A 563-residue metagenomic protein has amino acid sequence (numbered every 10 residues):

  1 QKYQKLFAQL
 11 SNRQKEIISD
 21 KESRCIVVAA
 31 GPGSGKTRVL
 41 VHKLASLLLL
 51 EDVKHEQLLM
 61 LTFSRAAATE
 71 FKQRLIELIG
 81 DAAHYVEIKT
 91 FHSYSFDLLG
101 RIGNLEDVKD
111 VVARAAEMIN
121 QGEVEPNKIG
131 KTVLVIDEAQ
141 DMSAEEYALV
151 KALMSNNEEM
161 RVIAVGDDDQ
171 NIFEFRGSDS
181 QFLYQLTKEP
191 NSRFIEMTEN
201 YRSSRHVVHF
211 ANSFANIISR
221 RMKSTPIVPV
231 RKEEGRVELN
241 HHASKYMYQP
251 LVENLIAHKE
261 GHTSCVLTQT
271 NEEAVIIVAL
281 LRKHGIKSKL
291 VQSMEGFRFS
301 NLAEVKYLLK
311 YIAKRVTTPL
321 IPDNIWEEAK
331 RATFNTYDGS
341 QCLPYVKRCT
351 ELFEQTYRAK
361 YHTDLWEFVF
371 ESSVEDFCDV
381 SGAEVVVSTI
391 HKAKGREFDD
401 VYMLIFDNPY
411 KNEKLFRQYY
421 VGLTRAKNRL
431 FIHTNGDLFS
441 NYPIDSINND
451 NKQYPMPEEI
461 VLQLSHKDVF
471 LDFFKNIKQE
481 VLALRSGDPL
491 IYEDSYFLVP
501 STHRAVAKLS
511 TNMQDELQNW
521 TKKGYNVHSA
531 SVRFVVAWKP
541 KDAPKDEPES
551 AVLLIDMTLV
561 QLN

Functional and structural regions predicted by a protein language model:
Q1-N104: P-loop NTPase Walker
K2, A148-H241: Conserved RecA-like helicase ATPase core segment that couples NTP binding/hydrolysis to strand translocation
L6-S11, K15-S19, R24-P32, S192-E199 (+1 more regions): Inter-lobe coupling/hinge region of RecA-like P-loop helicase motors
S23, I88-V133, M142-N157, W366-I390: Conserved helicase/translocase P-loop NTPase motor core
R65, R205, C265-Q418, L423-F431 (+2 more regions): Core RecA-like ATPase module of SF1/SF2 helicases and allied nucleic-acid translocases
I136-A139, G166: Hydrophobic residues in beta-strands of the RecA-like P-loop NTPase core, especially within AAA+ ATPase
D141-A144, Q170-E174, E273, K392: Residues immediately C-terminal
S440-N563: Conserved active-site motif detector
